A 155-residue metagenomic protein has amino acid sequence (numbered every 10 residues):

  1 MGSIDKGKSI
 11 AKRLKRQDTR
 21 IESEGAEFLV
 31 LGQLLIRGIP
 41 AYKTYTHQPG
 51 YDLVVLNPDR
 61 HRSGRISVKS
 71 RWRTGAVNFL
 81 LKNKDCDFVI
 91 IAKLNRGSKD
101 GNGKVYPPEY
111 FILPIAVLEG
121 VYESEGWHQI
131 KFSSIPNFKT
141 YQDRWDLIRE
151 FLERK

Functional and structural regions predicted by a protein language model:
M1-P49, V54-K155: Mixed-charge (Asp/Glu-Lys/Arg
